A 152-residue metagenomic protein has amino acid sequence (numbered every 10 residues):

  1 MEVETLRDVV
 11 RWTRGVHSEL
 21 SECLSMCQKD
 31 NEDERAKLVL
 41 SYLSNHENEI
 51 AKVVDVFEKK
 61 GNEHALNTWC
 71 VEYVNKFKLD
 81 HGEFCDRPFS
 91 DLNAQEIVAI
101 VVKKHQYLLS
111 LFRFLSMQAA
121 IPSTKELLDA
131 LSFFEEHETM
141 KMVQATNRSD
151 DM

Functional and structural regions predicted by a protein language model:
M1-N31, A94-Q118: Alpha-helical bundle segments that constitute or directly flank the non-heme di-iron/ferroxidase center
M1-R7, H81-Q95, N147-M152: Membrane-interacting alpha-helical segments
V10-L24, L40-E58, H105-L108, L131-M142: Alpha-helical transition-metal enzyme core signature, strongest for iron centers
E32-E34, I121-P122: Short loop-to-helix capping motifs
V54, E58-G61, A65, T146-S149: Leucine-rich amphipathic alpha-helices with coiled-coil/heptad-repeat character
K59-L92: Carboxylate-rich helix-loop segments that flank metal/cofactor sites and access channels in metalloenzymes
K104-M152: Preference for long, well-ordered alpha-helical segments
